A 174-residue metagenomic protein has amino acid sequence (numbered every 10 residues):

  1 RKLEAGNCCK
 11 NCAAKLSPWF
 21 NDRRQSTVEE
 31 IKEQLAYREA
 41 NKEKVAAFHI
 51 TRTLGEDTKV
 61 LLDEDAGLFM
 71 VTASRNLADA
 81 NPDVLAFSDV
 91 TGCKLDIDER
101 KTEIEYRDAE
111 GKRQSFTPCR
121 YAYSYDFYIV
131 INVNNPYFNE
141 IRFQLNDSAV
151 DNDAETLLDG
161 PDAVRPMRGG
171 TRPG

Functional and structural regions predicted by a protein language model:
L3, A13-D83: Anionic N-terminal interaction surfaces
C8: The −1 position to Zn-ligating cysteines in a subset of zinc-ribbon hairpins
V84-G92: Amphipathic alpha-helical segments
T91-G174: Acidic, Ser/Thr- and proline-rich intrinsically disordered linker/docking segments of eukaryotic scaffolds
